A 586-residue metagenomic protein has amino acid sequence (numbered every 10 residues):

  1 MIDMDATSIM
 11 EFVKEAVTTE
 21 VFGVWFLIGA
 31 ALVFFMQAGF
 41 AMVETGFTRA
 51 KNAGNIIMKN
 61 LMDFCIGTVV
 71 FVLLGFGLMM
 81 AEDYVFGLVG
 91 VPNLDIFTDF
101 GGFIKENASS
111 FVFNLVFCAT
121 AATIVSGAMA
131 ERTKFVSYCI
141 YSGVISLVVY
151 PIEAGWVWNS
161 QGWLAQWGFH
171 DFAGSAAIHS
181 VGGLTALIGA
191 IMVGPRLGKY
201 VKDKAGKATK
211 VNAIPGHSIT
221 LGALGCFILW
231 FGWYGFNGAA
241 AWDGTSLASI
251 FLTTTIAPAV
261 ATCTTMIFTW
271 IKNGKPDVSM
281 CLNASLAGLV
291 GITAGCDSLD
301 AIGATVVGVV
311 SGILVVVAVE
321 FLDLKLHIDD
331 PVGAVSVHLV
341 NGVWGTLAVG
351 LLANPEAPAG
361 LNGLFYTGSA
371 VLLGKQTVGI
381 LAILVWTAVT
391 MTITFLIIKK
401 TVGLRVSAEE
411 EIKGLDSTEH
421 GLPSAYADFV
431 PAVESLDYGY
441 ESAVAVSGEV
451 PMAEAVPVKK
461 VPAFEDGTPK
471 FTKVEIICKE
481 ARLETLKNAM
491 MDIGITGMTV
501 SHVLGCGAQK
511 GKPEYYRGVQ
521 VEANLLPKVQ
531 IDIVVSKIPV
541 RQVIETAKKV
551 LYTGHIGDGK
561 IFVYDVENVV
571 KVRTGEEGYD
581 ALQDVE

Functional and structural regions predicted by a protein language model:
I2-A463: Glycine- and aromatic-enriched membrane alpha-helices
T418-A425, L436-E586: Positively charged, small/polar-rich N-terminal and surface patches that mediate targeting and assembly and bind
